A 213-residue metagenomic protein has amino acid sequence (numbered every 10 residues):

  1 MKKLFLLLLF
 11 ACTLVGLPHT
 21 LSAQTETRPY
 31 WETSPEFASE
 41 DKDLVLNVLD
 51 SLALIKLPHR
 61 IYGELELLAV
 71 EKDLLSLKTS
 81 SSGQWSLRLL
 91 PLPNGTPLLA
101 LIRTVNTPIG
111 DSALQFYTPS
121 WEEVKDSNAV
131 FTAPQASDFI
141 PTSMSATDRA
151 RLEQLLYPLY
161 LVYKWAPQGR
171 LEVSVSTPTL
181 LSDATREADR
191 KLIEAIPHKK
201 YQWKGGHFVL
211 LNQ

Functional and structural regions predicted by a protein language model:
M1-T27: Bacterial Sec-dependent N-terminal signal peptides
S22-L92: Terminal domain-start segments
E64-S76, T118-S127, K204-G205: Surface-exposed loop/turn elements that mediate protein-protein interactions on large endomembrane-trafficking
L77-K78, T104-G110, L152, E187-L192: Short consensus segments that form the blades of beta-propeller domains, in both extracellular/periplasmic
S82-W85, I109-L114, L156-L159, E194-P197: Short, surface-exposed coil-to-beta transition loops
P93-T104, A166-S174: Acidic/hydrophobic-patterned starts of short beta strands in beta-sheet-rich repeat architectures
P97-T132: Mid-length scaffold segments of soluble, non-membrane domains
S127-W203, V209-Q213: Short aromatic loop motif centered on NTY/YTY
